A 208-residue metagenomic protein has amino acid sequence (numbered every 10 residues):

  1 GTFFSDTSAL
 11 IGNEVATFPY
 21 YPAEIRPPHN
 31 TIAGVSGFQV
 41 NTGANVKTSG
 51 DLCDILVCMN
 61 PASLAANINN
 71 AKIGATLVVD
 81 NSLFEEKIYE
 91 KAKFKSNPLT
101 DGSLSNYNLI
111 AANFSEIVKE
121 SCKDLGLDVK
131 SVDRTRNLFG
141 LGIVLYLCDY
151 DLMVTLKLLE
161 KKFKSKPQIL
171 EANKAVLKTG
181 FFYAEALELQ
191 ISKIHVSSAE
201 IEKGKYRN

Functional and structural regions predicted by a protein language model:
G1-N208: Active-site cofactor/cluster-binding pocket
